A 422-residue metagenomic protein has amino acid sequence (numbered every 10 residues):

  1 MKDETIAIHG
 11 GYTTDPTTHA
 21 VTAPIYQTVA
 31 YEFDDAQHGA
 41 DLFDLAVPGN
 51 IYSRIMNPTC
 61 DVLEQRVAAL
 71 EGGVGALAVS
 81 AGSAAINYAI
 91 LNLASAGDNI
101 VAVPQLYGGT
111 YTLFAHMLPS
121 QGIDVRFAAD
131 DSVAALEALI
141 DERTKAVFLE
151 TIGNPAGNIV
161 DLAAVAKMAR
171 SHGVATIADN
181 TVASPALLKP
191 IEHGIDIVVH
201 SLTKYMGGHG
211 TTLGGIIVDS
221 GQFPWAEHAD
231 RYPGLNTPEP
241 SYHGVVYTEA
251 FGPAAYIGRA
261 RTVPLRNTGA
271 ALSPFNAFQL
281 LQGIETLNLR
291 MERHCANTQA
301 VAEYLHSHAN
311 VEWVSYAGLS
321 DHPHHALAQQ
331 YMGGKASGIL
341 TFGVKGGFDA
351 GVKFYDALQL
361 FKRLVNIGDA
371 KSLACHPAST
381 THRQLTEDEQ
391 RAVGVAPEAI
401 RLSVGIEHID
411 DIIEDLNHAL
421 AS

Functional and structural regions predicted by a protein language model:
M1, A115, V125, E142 (+4 more regions): PLP-dependent enzyme catalytic core of the Aspartate aminotransferase-like
M1-V47: N-terminal glycine-rich, Lys/His-bearing helix-loop that initiates the first secondary-structure elements of many
K2-E4, G10-Y12, P58, G368-D369 (+1 more regions): Positively charged, small/polar-rich N-terminal and surface patches that mediate targeting and assembly and bind
A7-P16, A76-H308: Conserved PLP-enzyme active-site core in the AAT-like
A30, D35-N87, G109-M117: Conserved N-terminal alpha-helix of the aminotransferase class I/II PLP-enzyme fold
V147, G215-I217, V314, L340 (+1 more regions): Well-ordered beta-strand positions enriched in small/hydrophobic/aromatic, beta-favoring residues
V218, T341-G343, S403-G405: Short hydrophobic/aromatic beta-strand micro-patches that form the beta-sheet surface supporting nucleotide- or nucleic
T268-A271, N276-A277, Q282, T286 (+4 more regions): Conserved small-domain helix->loop->beta segment predominantly found in fold-type I
